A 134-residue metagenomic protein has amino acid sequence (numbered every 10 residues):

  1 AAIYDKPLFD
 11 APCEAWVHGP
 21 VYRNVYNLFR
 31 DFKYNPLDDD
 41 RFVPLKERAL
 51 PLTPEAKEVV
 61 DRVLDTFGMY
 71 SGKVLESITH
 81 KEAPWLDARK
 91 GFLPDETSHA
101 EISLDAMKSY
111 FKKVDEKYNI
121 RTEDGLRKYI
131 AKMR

Functional and structural regions predicted by a protein language model:
A1-R134: Domain-edge interaction signal
